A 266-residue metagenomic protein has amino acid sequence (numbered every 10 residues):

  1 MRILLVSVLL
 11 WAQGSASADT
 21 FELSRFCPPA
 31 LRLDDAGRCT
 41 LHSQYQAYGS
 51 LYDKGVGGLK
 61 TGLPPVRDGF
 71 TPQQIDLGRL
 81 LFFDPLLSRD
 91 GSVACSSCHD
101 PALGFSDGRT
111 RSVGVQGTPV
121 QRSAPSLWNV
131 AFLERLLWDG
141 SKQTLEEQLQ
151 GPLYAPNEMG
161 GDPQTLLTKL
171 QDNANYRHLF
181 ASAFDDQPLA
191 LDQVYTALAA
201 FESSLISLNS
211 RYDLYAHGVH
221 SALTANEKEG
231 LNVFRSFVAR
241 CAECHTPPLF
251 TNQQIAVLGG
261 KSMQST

Functional and structural regions predicted by a protein language model:
R2-A12: Bacterial N-terminal signal peptides
A12, A16-A18: Boundary at the C-terminal end of the N-terminal hydrophobic targeting segment
D19-G151, D213-T266: Short glycine/threonine-rich turn/loop motifs
P64-R67, D84, Y154-A155, Q164-L167 (+1 more regions): Second-shell loop/turn segments in exported
G91-A94, S123, S141, D162 (+3 more regions): Generic hydrophobic, aliphatic-rich segments that mediate packing or membrane embedding
E134-L137, A155-N157, G161: Short, polar/flexible loop-turn hinges at active-site or ligand-entry regions and domain interfaces
E158, Y176, S204-Y215, H220-L223: Short His/Asp/Glu-rich catalytic/ion-coordination signatures at enzyme active sites or charged loops
P163-L208: C-terminal capping alpha-helices of c-type cytochrome domains
